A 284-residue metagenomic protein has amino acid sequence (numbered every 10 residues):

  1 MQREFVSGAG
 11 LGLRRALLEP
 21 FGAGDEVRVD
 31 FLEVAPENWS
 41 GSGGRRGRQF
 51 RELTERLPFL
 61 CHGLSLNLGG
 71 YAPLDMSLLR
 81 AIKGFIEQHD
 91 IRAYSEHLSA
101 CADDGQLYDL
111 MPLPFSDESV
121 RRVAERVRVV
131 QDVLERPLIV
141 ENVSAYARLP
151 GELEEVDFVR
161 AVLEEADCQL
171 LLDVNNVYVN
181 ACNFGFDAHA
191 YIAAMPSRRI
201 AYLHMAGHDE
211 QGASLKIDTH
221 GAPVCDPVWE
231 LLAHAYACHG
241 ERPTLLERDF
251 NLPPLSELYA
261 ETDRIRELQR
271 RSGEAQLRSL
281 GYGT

Functional and structural regions predicted by a protein language model:
M1-F21: Boundary/entry segment of secreted carbohydrate-active catalytic domains
S7-L13, D30-V34, F59-H62, Y94-E96 (+4 more regions): Hydrophobic faces of well-ordered beta-strands that scaffold small-molecule active sites in alpha/beta enzyme cores
L18-E19, P36-R48, N67-S77, A147-E152 (+3 more regions): Acidic-and-aromatic substrate-binding clefts and catalytic sites of carbohydrate-active enzymes
G22-V27, G44-C61, S77-R92, R128-V133 (+3 more regions): Acidic (Asp/Glu)-rich catalytic clusters
G43, P73, L110-V120, A181-H239: Gly/Pro-rich active-site loop or hairpin
D75-L170: Active-site acidic/histidine proton-transfer and metal-coordination neighborhood in alpha/beta enzyme cores
Q131-L215: Acidic/histidine-rich catalytic cores of soluble enzymes
L255-Q276: C-terminal helical cap(s) of enzyme catalytic domains, especially alpha/beta-barrels
